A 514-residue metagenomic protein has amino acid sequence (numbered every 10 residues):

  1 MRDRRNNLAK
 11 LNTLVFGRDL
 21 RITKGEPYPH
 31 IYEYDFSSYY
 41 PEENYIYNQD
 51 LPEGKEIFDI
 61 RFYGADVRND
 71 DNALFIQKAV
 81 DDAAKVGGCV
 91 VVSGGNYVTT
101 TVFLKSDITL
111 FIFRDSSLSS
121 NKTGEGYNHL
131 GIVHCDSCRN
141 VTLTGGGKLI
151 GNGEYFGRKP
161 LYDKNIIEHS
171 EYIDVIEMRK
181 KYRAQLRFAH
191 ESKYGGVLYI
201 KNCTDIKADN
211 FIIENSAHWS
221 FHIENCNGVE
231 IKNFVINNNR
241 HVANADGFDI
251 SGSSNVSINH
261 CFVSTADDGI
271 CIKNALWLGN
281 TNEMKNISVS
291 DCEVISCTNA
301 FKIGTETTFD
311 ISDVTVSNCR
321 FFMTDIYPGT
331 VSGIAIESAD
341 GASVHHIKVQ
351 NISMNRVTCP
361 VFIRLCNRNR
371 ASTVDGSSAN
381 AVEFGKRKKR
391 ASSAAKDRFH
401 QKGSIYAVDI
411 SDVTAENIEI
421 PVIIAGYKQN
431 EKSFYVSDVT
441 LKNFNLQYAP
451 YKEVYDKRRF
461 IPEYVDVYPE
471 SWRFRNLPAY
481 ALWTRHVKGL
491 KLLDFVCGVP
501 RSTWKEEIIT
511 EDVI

Functional and structural regions predicted by a protein language model:
M1-T109, F113-N202, K207-D209, H218 (+7 more regions): Extracellular "leader-to-stem" segments immediately downstream of a signal peptide or signal-anchor in secreted/lumenal
Y63-A65, D115, T123, C226 (+5 more regions): Short, ordered loop/turn segments at secondary-structure junctions
V67-D70, A245, D249, I258 (+6 more regions): Alpha-helix capping and helix-loop boundary segments enriched in small/acidic/polar residues
V92-T99, G247-D249, L276-W277, G333-E337 (+1 more regions): Conserved short loop/turn motifs at secondary-structure junctions
T100-T101, N121-T123, H129, N152-F156 (+12 more regions): Short glycine/acidic-rich loop motifs that flank beta-strands on beta-rich extracellular proteins
R114-D115, R139-K148, T204-N215, N227-N239 (+9 more regions): Right-handed parallel beta-helix
T307, I326-I514: Extracellular beta-rich repeat passengers
